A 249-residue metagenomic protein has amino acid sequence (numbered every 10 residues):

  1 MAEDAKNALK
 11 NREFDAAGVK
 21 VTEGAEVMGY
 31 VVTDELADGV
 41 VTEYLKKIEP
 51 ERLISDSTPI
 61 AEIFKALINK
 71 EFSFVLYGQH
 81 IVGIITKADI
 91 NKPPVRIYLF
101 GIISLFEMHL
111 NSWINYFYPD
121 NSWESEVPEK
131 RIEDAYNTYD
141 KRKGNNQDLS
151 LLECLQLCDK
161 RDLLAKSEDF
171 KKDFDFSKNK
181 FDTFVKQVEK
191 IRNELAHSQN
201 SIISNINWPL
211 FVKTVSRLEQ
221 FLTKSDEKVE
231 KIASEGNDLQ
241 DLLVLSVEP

Functional and structural regions predicted by a protein language model:
M1-A2, G18-K20, Y30, A37 (+4 more regions): Functionally constrained cores in energy, signaling, and assembly domains
M1-D15, V19-T22, E49-G78: The conserved cystathionine-beta-synthase
F14, E26-V40, H80-P94: Short beta->alpha transition motifs characteristic of CBS
A16-V31, R142-L152: N-terminal short leaders/motifs
G29-V31, K47-E51, A88, D169-K172: Short linear motifs at secondary-structure transitions and domain/linker junctions
D38-L53: Regulatory sensory and allosteric helical modules in signal-transduction proteins and certain transcription factors
S57-L76, H80-K190, E194-P249: Amphipathic alpha-helical interface elements
